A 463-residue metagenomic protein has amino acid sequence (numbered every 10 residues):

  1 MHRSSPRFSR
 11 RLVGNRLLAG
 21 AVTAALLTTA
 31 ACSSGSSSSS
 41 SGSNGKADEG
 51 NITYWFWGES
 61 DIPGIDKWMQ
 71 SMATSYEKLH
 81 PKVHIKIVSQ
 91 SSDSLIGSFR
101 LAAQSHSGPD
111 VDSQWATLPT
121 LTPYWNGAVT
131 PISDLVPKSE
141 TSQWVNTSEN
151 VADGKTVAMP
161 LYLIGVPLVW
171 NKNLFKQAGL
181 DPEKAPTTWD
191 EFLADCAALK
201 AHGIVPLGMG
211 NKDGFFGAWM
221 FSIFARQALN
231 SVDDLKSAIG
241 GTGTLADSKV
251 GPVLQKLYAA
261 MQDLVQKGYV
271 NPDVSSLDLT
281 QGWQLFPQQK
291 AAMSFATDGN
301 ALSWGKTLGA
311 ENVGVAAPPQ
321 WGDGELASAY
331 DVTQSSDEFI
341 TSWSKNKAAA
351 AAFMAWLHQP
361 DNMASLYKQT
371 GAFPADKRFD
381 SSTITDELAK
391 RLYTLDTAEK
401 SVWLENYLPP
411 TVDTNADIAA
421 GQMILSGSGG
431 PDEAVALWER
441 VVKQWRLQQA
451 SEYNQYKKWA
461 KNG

Functional and structural regions predicted by a protein language model:
H2-P119, P182, S365, E433 (+1 more regions): Conserved N-terminal structural module of periplasmic/extracytoplasmic solute-binding proteins
K78, A178-D181, K267, K306-T370: Extracytoplasmic/periplasmic substrate-recognition and gating elements
D110, S139-F175, V205-P206, E325-D331 (+1 more regions): A structural signal for short loop-to-beta-strand junctions that line the ligand-binding cleft of periplasmic/secreted
W115-P167, L193, W219-S222, G314-A316: Hinge/lid segment of periplasmic solute-binding proteins
P131-Q143, A185-T187, A228-K256, K306-L308 (+3 more regions): Short, solvent-exposed loop/beta-turn-alpha elements that line the ligand-binding surface or hinge of extracytoplasmic
V157-L161, V166, E191-L245, A291: Extracytoplasmic/periplasmic solute-binding protein
K176, K400-G463: Conserved C-terminal helix/tail region of periplasmic/extracytoplasmic solute-binding proteins
A194-C196, I239-V274: Glycine-centered hinge/linker elements that transmit conformational signals in sensory and ligand-binding systems
